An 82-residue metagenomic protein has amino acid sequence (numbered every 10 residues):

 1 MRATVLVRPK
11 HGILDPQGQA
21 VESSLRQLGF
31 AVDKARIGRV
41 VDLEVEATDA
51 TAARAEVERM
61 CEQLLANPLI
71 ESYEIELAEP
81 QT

Functional and structural regions predicted by a protein language model:
M1-T82: Non-catalytic terminal accessory/regulatory regions of metabolic enzymes
